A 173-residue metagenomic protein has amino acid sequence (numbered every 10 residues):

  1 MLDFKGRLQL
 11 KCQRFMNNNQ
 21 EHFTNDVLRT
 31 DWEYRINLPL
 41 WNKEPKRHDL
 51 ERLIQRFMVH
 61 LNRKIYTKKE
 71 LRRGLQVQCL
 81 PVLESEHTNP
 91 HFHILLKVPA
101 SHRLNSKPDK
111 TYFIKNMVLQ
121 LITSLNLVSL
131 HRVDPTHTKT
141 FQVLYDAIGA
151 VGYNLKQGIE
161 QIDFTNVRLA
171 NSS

Functional and structural regions predicted by a protein language model:
M1-Y34, N42-I54, A100-S173: Catalytic "initiation/cleavage/transfer" segments centered on a nucleophilic residue and adjacent nucleic-acid-engaging
T24, L75-E84, T140-Q142: Short amphipathic beta-strand and strand-loop transition segments with alternating hydrophobic
R52-G74: A short, contiguous, amphipathic alpha-helix enriched in charged residues
Q78-H102: Histidine-centered divalent-metal-coordination microenvironment in nucleic-acid enzymes
